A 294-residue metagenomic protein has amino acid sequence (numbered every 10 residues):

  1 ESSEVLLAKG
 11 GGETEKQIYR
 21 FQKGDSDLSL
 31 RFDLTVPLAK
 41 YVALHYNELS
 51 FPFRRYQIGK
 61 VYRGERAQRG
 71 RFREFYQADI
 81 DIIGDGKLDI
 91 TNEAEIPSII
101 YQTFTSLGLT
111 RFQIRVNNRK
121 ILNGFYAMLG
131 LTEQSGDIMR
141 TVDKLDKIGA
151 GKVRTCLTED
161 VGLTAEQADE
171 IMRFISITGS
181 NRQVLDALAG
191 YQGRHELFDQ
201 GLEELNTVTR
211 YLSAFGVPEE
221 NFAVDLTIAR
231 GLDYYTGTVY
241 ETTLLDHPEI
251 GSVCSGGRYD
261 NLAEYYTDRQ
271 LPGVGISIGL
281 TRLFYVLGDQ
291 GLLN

Functional and structural regions predicted by a protein language model:
S2-S3, D260: Short acidic loop-to-helix transition motifs that present clustered carboxylates
E4-R20: Glycine-rich loop at the start of a catalytic domain that most often binds anionic cofactors/ligands
V5, G11, F125-Y126, G130-T132 (+1 more regions): Active-site-proximal loop/short-helix segments that contain or immediately flank catalytic acid/base residue(s)
G11-G12, A150, L163, L292: Intrinsically disordered, low-complexity regions
D25, L34-E48, R54-T110, K120 (+1 more regions): Positively charged, Gly/Ser-enriched RNA/tRNA-binding surfaces
I114-T158: Short terminal or interdomain "cap/linker" segment that borders an active site or interface and mediates
